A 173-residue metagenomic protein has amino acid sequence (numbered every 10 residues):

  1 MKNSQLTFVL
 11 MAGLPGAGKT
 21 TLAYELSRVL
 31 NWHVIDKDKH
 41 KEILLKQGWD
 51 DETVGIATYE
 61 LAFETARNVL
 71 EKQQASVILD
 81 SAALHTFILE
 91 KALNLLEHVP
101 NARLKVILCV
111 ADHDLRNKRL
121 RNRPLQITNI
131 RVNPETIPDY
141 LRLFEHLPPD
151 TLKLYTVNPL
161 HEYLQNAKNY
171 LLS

Functional and structural regions predicted by a protein language model:
M1-Q5, E71: Phosphate-binding P-loop
M11: Hydrophobic anchor at the beta1->P-loop junction of P-loop NTPases
P15: The conserved Walker
G18: Conserved glycine(s) of the Walker
T21-K72: Conserved substrate/cofactor phosphate-moiety recognition/catalytic segment in nucleotide-dependent phosphotransferases
A57-P100: Glycine-rich phosphate-binding loop used to anchor ATP phosphates in small-molecule kinases, encompassing both
V99-L120: Conserved phosphate-donor/acceptor-positioning beta-strand/loop module used by diverse small-molecule
L125-Q165: Small-molecule kinase domains that catalyze NTP-dependent phosphoryl transfer to phosphate-bearing small molecules
